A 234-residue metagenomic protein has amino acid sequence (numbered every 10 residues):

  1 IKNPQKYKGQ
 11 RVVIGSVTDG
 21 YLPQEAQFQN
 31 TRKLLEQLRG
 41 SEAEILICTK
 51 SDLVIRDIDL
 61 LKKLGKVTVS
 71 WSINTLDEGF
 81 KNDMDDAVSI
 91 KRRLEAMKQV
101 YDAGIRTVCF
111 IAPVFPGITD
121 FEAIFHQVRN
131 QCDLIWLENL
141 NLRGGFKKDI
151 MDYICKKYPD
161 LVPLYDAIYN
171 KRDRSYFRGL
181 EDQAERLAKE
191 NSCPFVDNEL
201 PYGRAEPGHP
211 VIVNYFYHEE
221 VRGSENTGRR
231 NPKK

Functional and structural regions predicted by a protein language model:
I1-Q183, L187: Conserved AdoMet/S-adenosylmethionine-binding subsite of the radical SAM
K147-K234: C-terminal accessory extensions appended to soluble enzyme cores
